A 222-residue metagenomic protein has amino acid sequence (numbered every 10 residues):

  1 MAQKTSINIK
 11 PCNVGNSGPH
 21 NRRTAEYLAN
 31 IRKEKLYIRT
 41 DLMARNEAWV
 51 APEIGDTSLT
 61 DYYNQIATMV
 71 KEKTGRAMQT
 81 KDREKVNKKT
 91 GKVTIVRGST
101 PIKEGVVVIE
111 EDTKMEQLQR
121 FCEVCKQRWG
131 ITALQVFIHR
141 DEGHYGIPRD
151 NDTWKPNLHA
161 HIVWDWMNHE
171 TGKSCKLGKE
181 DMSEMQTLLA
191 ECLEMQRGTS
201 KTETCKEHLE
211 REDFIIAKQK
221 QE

Functional and structural regions predicted by a protein language model:
M1-E222: N-terminal nicking endonuclease/strand-transfer module with a His-rich metal-binding environment and a catalytic Tyr
